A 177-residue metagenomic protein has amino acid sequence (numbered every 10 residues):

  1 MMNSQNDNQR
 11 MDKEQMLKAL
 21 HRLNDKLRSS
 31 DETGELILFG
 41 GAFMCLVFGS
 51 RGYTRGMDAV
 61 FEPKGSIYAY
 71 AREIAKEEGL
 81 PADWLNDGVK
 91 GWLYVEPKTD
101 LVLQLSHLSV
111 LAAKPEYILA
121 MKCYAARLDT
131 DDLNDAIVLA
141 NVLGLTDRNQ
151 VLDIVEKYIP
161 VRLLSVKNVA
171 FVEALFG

Functional and structural regions predicted by a protein language model:
M1-G177: Compositionally biased terminal segments of proteins
